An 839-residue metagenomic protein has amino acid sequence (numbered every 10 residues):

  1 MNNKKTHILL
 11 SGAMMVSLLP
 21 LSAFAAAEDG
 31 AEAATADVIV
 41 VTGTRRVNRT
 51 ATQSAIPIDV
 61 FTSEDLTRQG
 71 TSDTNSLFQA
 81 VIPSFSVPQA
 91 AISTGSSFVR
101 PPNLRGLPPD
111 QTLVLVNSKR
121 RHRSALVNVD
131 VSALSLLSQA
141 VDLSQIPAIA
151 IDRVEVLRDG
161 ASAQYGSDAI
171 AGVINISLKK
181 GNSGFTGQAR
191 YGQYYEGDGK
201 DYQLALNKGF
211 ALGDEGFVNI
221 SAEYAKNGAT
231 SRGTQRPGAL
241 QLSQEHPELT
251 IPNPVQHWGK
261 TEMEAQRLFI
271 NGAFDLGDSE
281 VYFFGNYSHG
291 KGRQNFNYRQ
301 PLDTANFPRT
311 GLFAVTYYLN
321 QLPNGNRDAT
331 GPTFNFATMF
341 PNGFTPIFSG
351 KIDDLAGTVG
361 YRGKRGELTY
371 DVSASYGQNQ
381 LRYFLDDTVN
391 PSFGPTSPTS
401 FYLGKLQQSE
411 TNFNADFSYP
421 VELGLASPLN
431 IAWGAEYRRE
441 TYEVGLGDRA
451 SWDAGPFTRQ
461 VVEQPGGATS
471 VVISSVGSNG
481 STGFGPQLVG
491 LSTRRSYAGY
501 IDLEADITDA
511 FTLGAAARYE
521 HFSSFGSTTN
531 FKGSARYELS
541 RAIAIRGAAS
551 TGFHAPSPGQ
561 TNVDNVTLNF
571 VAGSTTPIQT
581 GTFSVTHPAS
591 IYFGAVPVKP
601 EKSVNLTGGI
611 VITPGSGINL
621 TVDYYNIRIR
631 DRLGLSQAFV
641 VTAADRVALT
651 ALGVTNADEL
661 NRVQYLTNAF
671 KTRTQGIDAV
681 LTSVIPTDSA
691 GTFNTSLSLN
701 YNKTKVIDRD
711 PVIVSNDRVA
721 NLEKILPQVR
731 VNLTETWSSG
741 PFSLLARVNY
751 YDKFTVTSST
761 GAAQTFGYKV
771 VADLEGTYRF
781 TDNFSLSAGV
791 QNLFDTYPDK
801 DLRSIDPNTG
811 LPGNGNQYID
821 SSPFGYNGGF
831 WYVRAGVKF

Functional and structural regions predicted by a protein language model:
M1-A80, R105, L143-I146, A205 (+7 more regions): N-terminal Sec signal peptide and the immediately downstream disordered periplasmic leader that contains the TonB box
A27-G30, W433, N619, D623-S759: Gram-negative outer-membrane beta-barrel transporters
N48, Q79-A125: Extracytoplasmic beta-strand/coil segments of soluble accessory domains associated with Gram-negative outer-membrane
T74-L77, V81, P102, D142-S144 (+3 more regions): N-terminal periplasmic accessory domains that precede and gate Gram-negative outer-membrane beta-barrel machines
K119-R158: Short acidic/polar hinge/loop motifs at secondary-structure boundaries that mediate gating or recognition
S124, I629-R630, K703, N749-V756 (+1 more regions): C-terminal beta-signal and adjacent terminal beta-strands/loops of Gram-negative outer-membrane beta-barrel proteins
S183, E196-N342, P346-R365, L774-E775 (+1 more regions): Transmembrane beta-barrel wall of Gram-negative outer-membrane proteins
P346-A356, Y376, T388-T512, D710-T736: Outer-membrane beta-barrel transmembrane domain signature of Gram-negative proteins, especially the mid-to-C-terminal
